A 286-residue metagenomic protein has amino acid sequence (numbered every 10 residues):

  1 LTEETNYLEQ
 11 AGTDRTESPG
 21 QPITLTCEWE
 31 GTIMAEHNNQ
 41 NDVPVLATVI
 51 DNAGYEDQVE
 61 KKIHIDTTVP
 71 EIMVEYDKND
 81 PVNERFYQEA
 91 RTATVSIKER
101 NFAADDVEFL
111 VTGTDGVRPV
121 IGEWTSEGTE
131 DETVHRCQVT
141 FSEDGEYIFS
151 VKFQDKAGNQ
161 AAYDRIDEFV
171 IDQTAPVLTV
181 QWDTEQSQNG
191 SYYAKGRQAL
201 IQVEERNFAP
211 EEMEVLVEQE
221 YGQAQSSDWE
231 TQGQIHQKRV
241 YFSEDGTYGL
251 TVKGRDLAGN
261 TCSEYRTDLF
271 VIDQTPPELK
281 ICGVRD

Functional and structural regions predicted by a protein language model:
L1-D42, N52-A53, V107, V111-E143 (+2 more regions): Long, low-complexity serine/threonine/glycine- and acidic-rich segments characteristic of extracellular
N39-V45, G145-F149, G246-L250: Exposed beta-strand face motif in extracellular beta-rich ectodomains
D51, K61-P70, E75-D77, D155 (+3 more regions): Flexible, low-complexity linkers/stalks enriched in Thr/Pro that connect modular domains
N52-Q58, A157-Y163, A258-Y265: Short, exposed coil/turn segments at beta-strand boundaries within extracellular/luminal domains
D80-A90, Q186-G196, D286: Short, solvent-exposed loop/linker segments at the N-terminal edge of repeated beta-sheet extracellular domains
A90-S96, G196-V203: A short beta-strand segment in extracellular, disulfide-stabilized domains
I97-D106, V203-E212: Extracellular acidic loop/turn motifs
